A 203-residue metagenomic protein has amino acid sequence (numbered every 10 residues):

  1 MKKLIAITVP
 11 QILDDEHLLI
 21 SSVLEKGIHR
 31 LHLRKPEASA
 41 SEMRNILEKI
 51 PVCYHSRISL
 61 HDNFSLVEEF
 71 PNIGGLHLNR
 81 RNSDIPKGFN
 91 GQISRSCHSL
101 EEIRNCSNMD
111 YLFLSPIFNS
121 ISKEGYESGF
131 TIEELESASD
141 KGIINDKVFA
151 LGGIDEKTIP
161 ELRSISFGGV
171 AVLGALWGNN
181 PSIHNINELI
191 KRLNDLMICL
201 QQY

Functional and structural regions predicted by a protein language model:
M1-L4: Extreme N-terminal starter segment of soluble prokaryotic enzymes
A6-E16, I20: N-terminal beta1-alpha1 ligand-phosphate binding loop
I7-P10, H29-E42, P51-N105, D110-P116 (+1 more regions): Catalytic beta/alpha-barrel core
I12-L13, A38-A40, L66, S120-G125 (+1 more regions): Short, small-residue-enriched loops and turns at beta-alpha junctions that line or gate enzyme active sites
L19, I58-G74, C97-D110, S139-I144 (+2 more regions): Catalytic cores of alpha/beta
L19-I28: A short, Lys/Arg-enriched amphipathic alpha-helix followed by its capping loop at the start of a domain
R44-D62, G88-S99, S128-A150, R192-Y203: Alpha-helix-loop-beta-strand connector modules within alpha/beta enzyme cores
L76-K87, Y111-Y126, T131, I159-C199: Glycine-rich phosphate-binding active-site loops on the catalytic face of alpha/beta enzymes
